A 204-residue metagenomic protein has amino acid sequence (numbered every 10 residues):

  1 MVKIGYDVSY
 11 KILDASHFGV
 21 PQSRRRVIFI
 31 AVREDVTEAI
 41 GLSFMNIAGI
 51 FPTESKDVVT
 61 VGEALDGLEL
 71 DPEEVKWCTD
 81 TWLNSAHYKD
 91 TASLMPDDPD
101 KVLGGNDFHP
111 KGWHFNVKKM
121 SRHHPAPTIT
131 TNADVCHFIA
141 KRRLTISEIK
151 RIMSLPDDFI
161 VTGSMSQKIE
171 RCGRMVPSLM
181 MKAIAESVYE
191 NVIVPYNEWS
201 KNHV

Functional and structural regions predicted by a protein language model:
M1-V32: Conserved Class I SAM-dependent methyltransferase catalytic core
Y10, R26-V204: S-adenosyl-L-methionine-dependent DNA methyltransferase catalytic core
